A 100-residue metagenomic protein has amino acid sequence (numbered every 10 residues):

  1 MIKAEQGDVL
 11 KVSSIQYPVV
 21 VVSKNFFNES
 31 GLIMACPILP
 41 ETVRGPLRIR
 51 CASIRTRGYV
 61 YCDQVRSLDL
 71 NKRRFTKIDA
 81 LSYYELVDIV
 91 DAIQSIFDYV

Functional and structural regions predicted by a protein language model:
M1-V100: Conserved functional hotspots at enzyme active or ligand-binding sites that engage polyanionic ligands
